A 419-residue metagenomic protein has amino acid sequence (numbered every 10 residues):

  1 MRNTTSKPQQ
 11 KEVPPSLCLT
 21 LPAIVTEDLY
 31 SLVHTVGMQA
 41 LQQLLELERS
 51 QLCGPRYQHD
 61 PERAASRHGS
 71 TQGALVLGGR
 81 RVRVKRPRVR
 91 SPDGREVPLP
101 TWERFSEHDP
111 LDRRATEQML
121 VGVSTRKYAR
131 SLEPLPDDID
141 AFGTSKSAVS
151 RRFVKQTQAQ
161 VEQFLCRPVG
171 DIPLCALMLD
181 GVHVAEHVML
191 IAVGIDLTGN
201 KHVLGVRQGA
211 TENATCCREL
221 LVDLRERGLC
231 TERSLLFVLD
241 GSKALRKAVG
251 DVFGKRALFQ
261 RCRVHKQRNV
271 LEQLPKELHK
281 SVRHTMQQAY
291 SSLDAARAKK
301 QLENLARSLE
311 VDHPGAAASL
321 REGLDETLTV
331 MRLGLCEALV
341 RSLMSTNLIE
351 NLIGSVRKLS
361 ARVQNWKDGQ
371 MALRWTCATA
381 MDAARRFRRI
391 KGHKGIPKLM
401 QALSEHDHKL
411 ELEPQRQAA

Functional and structural regions predicted by a protein language model:
M1-I24, D28, Q42, E46-S50 (+4 more regions): Acidic/histidine-rich catalytic cores and adjacent linkers of DNA breakage/strand-transfer/modification proteins
R2-T4, Q58, A65-H68, A74-D93 (+6 more regions): RNase H-like nuclease fold core
L45, A115, Y128, V149 (+7 more regions): Short, conserved catalytic/metal-binding motifs centered on acidic residues
E48, S131, R152: Residues in the recognition helix of alpha-helical DNA-binding motifs
P110-G122: Short, amphipathic alpha-helical "recognition" segments used to contact nucleic acids or chromatin
G122-E133: Short, charged amphipathic recognition helices of the HTH superfamily and cognate SANT/SANTA-like modules
K255-E272: Inter-helix linker motif
Q267-D294: Conserved phosphate-handling catalytic cores of large alpha/beta enzymes
